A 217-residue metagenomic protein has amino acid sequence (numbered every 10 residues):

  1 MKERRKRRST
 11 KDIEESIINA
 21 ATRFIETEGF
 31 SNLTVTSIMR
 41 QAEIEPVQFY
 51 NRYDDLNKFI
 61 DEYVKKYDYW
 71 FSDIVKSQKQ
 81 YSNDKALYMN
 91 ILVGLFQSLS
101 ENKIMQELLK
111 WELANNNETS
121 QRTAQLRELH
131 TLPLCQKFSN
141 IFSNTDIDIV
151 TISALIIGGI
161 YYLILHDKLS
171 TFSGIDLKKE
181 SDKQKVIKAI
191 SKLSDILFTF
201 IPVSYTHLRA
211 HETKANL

Functional and structural regions predicted by a protein language model:
T10-T22, I38, Y63-F71: Generic hydrophobic, amphipathic alpha-helix propensity
S16, F24-K58, E62: Helix-turn-helix
E62, K76-E101, M105, D146-S153 (+1 more regions): Hydrophobic alpha-helical connector segments
F71-K79, N117-S143, V150-T151, L165 (+1 more regions): Amphipathic alpha-helical packing segments from all-alpha helical-bundle domains
L95, L108-E112, I156, I160: Short alpha-helical scaffolding segments that buttress acidic/His motifs in well-ordered protein cores
S98-Q121, H166-S173: Amphipathic alpha-helical segments used for helix-helix packing
F138-K192, I201: Hydrophobic/aromatic-rich alpha-helical bundle segments in the mid-to-C-terminal region
T206-T213: Conserved small/polar residues in nucleotide/adenosyl-binding loops
